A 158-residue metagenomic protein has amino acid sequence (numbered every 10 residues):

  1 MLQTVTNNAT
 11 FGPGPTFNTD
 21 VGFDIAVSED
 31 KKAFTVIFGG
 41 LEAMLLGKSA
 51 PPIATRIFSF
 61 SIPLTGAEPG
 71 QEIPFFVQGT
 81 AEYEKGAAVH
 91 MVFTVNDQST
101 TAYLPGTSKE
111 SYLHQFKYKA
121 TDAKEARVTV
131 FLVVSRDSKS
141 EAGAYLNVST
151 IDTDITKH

Functional and structural regions predicted by a protein language model:
M1-H158: Mature extracytoplasmic or otherwise solvent-exposed domains
